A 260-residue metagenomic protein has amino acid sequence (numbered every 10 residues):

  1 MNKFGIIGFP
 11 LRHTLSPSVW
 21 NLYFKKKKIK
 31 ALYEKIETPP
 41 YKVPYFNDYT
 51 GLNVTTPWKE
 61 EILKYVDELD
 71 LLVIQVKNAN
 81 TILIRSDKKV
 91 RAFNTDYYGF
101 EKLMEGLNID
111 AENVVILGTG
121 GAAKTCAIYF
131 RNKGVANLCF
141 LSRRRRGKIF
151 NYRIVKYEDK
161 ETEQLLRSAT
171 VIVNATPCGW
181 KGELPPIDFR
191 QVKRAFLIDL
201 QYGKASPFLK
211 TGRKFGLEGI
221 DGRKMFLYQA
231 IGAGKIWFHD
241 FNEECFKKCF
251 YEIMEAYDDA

Functional and structural regions predicted by a protein language model:
N2-L107, K204, T211, F215: Phosphate/diphosphate ligand-binding glycine-rich loop within oxidoreductases
F9, G118-G120: Glycine-rich Rossmann-fold phosphate-binding loop(s) that bind the pyrophosphate of adenine dinucleotide cofactors
A123-K124: N-terminal Rossmann-fold NAD(P) dinucleotide-binding loop
N132-N137, K214-E218: Conserved S-adenosyl-L-methionine
K133-R153: NAD(P)-binding Rossmann-fold cofactor-contacting core
Y152-I220: Rossmann-like adenosine-cofactor binding region
F196-E252: Rossmann-fold NAD(P)-binding glycine/threonine-rich loop
